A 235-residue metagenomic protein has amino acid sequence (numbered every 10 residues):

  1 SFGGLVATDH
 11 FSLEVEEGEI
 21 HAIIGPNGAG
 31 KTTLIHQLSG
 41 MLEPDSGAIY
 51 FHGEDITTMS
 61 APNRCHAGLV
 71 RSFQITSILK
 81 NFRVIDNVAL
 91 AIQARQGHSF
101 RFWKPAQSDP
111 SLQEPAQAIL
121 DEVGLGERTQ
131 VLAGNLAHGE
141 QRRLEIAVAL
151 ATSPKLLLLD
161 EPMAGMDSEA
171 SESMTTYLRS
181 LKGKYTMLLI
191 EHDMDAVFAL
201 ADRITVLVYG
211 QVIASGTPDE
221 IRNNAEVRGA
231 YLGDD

Functional and structural regions predicted by a protein language model:
S1-D235: Glycine-rich phosphate-binding loops of nucleotide-dependent enzymes
